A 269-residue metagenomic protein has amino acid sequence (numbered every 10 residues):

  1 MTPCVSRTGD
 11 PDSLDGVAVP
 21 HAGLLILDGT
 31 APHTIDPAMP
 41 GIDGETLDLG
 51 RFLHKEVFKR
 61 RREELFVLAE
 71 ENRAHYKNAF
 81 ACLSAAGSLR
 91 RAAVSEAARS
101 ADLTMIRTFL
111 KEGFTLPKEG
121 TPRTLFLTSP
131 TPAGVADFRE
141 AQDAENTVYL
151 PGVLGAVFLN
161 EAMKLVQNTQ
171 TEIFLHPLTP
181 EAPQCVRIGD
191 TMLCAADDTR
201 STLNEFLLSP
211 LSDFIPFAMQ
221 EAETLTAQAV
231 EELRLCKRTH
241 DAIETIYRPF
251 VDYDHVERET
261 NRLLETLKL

Functional and structural regions predicted by a protein language model:
M1-E56, E63-E64, V166-L233: Conserved nucleotide-sensing/catalytic segment adjacent to the nucleotide-binding pocket in NTP-handling enzymes
S13-L14, G113-P117, A162-V166: Generic detector of short, locally flexible boundary/turn motifs and exposed helical patches
E56-V57, N72: Acidic metal-coordinating catalytic centers involved in nucleic-acid phosphodiester chemistry
E64-T115, F217-L263: An accessory alpha-helical subdomain
A97-E140: N-terminal pre-Walker A segment at the start of P-loop NTPase domains
D102, Q142-D143, L207-P210: Alpha-helix capping and helix-coil boundary motifs
P132-Q167: Glycine-rich phosphate-binding P-loop
E140, L267-L269: SAM-dependent transferase fold signal centered on methyltransferase-like domains, encompassing both Class I
